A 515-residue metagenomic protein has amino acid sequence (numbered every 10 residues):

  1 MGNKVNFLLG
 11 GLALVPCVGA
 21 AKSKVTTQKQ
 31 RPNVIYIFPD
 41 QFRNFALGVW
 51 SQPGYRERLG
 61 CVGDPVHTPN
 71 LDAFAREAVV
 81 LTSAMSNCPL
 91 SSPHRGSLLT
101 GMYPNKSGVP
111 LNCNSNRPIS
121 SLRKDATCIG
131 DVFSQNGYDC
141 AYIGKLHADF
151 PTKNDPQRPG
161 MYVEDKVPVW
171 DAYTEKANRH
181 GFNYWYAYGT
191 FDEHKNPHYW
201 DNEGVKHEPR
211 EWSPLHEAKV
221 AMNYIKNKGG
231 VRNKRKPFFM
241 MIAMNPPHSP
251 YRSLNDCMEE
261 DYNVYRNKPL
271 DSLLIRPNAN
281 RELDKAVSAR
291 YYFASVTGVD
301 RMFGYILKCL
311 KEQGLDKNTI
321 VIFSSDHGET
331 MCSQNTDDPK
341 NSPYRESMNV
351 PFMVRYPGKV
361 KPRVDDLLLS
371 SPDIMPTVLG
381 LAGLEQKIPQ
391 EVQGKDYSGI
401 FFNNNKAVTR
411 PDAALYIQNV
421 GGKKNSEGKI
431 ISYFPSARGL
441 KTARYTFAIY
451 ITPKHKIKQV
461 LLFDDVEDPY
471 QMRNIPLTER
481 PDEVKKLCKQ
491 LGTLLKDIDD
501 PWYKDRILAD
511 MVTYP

Functional and structural regions predicted by a protein language model:
M1-F7: Twin-arginine (Tat) signal peptide motif
F7-L14, A21-Y450, K456-K458, M472-K489 (+2 more regions): Formylglycine-dependent sulfatase
L462-F463: Short hydrophobic beta-strand that contains or immediately precedes a catalytic carboxylate
D468: Intrinsically disordered, low-complexity polar regions and short flexible loop motifs
P501-P515: Short, charged, surface-exposed hinge/linker loops at domain edges that act as mobile lids or interdomain connectors
